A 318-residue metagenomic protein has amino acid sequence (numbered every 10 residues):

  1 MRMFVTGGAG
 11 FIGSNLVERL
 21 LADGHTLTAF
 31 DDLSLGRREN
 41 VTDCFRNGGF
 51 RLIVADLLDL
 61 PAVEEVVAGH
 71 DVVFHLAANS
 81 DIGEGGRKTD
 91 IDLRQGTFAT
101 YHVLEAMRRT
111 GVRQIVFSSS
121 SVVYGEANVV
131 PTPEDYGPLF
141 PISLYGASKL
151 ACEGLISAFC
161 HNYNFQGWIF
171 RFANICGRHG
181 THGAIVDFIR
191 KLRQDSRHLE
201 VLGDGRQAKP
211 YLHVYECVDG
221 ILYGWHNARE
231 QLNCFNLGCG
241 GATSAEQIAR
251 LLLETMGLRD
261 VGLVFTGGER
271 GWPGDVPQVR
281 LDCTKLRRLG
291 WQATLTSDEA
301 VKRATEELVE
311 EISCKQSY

Functional and structural regions predicted by a protein language model:
M1-I175: N-terminal Rossmann-like NAD(P)+-binding domain of SDR-like oxidoreductases, especially those catalyzing
A9, L33, A173-C176, G203-R206 (+2 more regions): Structured beta->alpha junctions
G36, L58, R87, Q95-F98 (+7 more regions): Residue-level signal for the nucleotide or nucleotide-sugar donor/cofactor binding architecture
P61-E64, G83, D90, Y101 (+7 more regions): Residues in well-ordered alpha-helical elements
V103, F159, A184-L192, G220-G224: A short, amphipathic alpha-helix embedded in the catalytic core of nucleotide-handling enzymes
V130-P131, H182-K191, L252: A glycine/serine/threonine-rich, flexible loop-to-helix segment that serves as the NAD(P) cofactor-binding "lid"
A151, L155, F159, F188 (+2 more regions): Hydrophobic alpha-helix immediately C-terminal to the catalytic Tyr-X-X-X-Lys motif of short-chain
R193-Y318: C-terminal substrate-binding subdomain of Rossmann-fold SDR/epimerase-dehydratase oxidoreductases
